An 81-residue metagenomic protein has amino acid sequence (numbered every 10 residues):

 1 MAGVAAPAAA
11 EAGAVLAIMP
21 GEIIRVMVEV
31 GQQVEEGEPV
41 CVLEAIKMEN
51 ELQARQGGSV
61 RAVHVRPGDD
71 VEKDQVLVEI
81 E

Functional and structural regions predicted by a protein language model:
M1-E36: Flexible, low-complexity "carrier/transfer arms" centered on conserved reactive residues that transiently bear covalent
V15-I23, A54-A62, V71: Generic structural motif
I18, E29, L43, R55 (+1 more regions): Residue-level signal for short amphipathic helical patches enriched in basic/charged and nearby hydrophobic residues
M27, Q33, A62-H64, D70: Exposed loop and linker-edge segments at protein-protein interfaces
E35-L52, E72-E81: Short hydrophobic beta/alpha edge segments that flank linear recognition/processing sites
M48-E49, G58-V60, V65-R66, L77-V78: Short, intrinsically disordered/low-complexity patches at protein termini and at juxtamembrane boundaries
